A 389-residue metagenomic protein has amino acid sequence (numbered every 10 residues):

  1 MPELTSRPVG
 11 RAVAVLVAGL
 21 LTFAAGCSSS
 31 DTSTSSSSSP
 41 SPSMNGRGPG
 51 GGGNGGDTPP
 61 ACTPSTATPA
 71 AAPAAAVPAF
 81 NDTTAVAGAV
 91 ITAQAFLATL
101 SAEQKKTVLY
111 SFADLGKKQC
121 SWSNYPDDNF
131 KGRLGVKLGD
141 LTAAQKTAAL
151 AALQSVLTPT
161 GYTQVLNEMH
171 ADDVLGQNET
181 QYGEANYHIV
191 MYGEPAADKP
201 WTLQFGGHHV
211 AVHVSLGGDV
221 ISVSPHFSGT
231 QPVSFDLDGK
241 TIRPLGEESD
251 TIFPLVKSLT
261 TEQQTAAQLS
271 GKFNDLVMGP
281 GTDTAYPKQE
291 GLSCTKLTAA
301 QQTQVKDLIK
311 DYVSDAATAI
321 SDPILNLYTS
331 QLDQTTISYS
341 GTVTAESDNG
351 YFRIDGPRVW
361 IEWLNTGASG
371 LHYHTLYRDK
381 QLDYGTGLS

Functional and structural regions predicted by a protein language model:
P2-V13: Bacterial N-terminal signal peptides that target proteins for export
E3, G19, S29-D31: Sequence termini and other peripheral, non-core segments
A14-L21: Hydrophobic helical h-region of N-terminal Sec-dependent signal peptides in bacterial secretory/periplasmic proteins
T22-G26: C-terminal motif of bacterial Sec signal peptides marking the signal peptidase cleavage site
C27-S38: Bacterial Sec-dependent N-terminal signal peptides
S28-S29, M44-A102, K106-S389: A cross-kingdom marker for long, charged
